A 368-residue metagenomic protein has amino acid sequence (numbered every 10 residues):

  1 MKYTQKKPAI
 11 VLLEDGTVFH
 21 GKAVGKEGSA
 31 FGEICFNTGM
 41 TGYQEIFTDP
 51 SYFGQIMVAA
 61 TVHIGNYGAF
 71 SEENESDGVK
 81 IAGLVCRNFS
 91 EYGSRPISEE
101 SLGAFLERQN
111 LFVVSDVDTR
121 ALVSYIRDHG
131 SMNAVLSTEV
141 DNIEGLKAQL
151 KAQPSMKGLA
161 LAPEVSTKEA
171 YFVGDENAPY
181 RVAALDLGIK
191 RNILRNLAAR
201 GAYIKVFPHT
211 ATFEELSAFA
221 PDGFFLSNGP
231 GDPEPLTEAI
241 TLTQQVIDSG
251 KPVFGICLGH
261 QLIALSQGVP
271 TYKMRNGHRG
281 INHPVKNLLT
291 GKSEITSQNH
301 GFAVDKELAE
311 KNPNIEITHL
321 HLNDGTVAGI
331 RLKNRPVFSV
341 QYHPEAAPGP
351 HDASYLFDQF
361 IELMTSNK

Functional and structural regions predicted by a protein language model:
M1-E214, A218-F219, G231-P233, A347 (+1 more regions): RNA-binding accessory domains that recognize and position tRNA/RNA substrates
F112, R181, P252-F254, P270 (+1 more regions): Proline-centered loop/turn at the N-terminus of a beta-strand
E176-V182, T290-S293, L332-V337: Beta-strand-turn-beta hairpins that frame and shape the catalytic cleft of phosphate-ester-processing enzymes
P179-A183, Y203, P252, I295 (+1 more regions): Residues that mark the start of a beta-strand
R181-D186, T296-S297, F338-Y342: Active-site-proximal beta-strand elements of phosphoester/diester hydrolases
G223, S227-K306, G349-T365: Cysteine-nucleophile active-site neighborhood
K292-R335: Catalytic beta-strand/loop cores that center a nucleophilic Ser/Cys/Thr and support acyl-enzyme chemistry
G329-N367: A glycine-centered loop/beta-turn motif at secondary-structure junctions
